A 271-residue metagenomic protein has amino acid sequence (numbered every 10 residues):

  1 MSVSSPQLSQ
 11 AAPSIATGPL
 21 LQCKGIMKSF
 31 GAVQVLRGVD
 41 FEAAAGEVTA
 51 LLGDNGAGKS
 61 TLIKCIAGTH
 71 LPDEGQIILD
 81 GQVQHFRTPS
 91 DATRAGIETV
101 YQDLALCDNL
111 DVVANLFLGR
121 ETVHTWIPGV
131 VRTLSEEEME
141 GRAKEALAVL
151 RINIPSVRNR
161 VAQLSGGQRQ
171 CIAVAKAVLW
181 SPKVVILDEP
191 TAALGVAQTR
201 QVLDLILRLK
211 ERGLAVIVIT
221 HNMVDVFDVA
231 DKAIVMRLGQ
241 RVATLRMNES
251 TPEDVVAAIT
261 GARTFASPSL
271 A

Functional and structural regions predicted by a protein language model:
S2-A271: Glycine-rich phosphate-binding loops of nucleotide-dependent enzymes
